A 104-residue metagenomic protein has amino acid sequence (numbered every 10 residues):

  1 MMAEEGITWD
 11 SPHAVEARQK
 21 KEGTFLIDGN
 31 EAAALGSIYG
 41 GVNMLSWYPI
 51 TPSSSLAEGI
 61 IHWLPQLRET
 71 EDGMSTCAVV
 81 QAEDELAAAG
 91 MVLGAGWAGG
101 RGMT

Functional and structural regions predicted by a protein language model:
M1-T104: Thiamine diphosphate
